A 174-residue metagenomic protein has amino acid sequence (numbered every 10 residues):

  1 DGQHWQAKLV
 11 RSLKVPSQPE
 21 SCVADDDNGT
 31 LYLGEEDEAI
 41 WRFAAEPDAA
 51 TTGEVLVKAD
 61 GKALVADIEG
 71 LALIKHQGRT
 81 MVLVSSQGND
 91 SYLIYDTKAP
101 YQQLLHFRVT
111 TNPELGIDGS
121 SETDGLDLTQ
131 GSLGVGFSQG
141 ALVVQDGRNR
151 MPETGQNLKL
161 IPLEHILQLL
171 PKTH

Functional and structural regions predicted by a protein language model:
D1-H174: Sequence/structural signature of beta-propeller domains
